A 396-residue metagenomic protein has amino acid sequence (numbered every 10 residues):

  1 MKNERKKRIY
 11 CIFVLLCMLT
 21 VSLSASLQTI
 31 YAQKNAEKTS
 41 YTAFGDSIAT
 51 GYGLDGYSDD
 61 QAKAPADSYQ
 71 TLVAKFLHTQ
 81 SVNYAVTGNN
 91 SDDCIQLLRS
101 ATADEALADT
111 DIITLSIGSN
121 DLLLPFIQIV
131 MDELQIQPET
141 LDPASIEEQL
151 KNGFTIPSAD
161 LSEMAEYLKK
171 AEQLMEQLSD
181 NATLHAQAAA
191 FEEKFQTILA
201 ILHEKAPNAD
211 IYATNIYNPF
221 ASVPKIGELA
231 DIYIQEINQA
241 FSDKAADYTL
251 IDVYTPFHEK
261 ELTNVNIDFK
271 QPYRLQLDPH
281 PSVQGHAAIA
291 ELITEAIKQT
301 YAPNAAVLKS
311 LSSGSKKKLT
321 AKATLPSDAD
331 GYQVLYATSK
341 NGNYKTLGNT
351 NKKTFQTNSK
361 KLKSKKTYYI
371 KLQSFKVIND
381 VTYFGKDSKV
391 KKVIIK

Functional and structural regions predicted by a protein language model:
S22-A36: Sec-dependent signal peptide cleavage junction
A32-T87, A103-E105: Serine-esterase "nucleophile elbow" of acetyl-processing enzymes
D93-A186, N218-F220: Oxyanion-hole/transition-state-stabilizing segment in secreted/luminal serine hydrolases and related acyltransferases
K169-S179, I198-Y233: Active-site segments of SGNH/GDSL-like serine hydrolases that catalyze O-acetyl group transfer/hydrolysis on lipids
I216-A302: Catalytic His-Asp segment of secreted/periplasmic serine-dependent ester chemistry enzymes
K317-D328: Conserved aromatic anchor
S359-V381: Beta-strand-rich modules
N379-K396: Extracellular fibronectin type III
